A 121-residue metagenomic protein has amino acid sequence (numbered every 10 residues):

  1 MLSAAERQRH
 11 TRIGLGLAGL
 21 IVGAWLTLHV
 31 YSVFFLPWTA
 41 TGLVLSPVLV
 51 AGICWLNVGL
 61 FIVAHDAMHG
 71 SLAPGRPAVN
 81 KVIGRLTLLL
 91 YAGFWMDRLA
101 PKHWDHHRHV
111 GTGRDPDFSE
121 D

Functional and structural regions predicted by a protein language model:
M1-H10: Short, Lys/Arg-rich, polar N-terminal cytosolic tail immediately upstream of the first transmembrane signal-anchor
H10-A18, G42-V50, C54, K81: Residue-level signature of transmembrane alpha-helical entry/exit and packing/kink sites in multi-pass membrane
G14-S32: The first (N-terminal) embedded transmembrane alpha-helix
L28-L45: Short, hydrophobic transmembrane alpha-helix segments
I53, N57-F61, M68-D121: Membrane-embedded catalytic scaffold of the fatty acid hydroxylase/desaturase
